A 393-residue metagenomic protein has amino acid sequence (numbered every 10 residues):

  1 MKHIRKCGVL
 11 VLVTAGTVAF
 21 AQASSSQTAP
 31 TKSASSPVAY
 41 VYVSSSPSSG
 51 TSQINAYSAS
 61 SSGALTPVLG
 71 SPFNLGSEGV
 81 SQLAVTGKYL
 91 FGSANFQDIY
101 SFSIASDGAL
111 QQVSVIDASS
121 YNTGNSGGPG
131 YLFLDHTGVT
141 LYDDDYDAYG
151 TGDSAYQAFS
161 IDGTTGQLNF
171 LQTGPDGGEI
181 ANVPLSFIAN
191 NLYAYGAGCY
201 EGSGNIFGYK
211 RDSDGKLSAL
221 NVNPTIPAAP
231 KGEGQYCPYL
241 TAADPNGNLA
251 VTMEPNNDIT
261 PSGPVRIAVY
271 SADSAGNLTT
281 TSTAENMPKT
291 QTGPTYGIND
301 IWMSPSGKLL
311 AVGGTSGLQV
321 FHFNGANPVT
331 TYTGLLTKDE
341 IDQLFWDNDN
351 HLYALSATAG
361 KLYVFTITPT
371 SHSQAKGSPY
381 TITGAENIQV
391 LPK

Functional and structural regions predicted by a protein language model:
Q27-S71, L83-V85: An edge-strand/N-cap motif at the start of beta-rich repeat modules
S35-P37, V85-G87, L134-T137, I188-N190 (+4 more regions): Residue-level detector of Asp-centered blade-edge/turn motifs that repeat once per structural unit in beta-propeller
V41, L90, L141, A194 (+3 more regions): Hydrophobic beta-strand positions that form the internal "hydrophobic ladder" of WD40/Gbeta-like beta-propeller blades
S46-T51, F96-D98, D147-T151, C199-S203 (+3 more regions): Short glycine/acidic-enriched loop and turn motifs that connect beta-strands
Y57-A64, F102-A109, A158-Q167, G208-L217 (+3 more regions): Short loop/turn segments immediately following beta-strands, especially the blade-tip and inter-blade linker loops
L65-N74, L110-S119, Q167-D176, L217-A228 (+3 more regions): Beta-propeller fold detector
E78-A84, G124-F133, E179-F187, E233-A242 (+3 more regions): Repeated scaffold domains used in trafficking and secretory/extracellular systems, primarily beta-propellers
A357-K393: Blade-level signature of beta-propeller repeat domains, shared across WD40, Kelch, NHL, RCC1 and BNR/Asp-box propellers
